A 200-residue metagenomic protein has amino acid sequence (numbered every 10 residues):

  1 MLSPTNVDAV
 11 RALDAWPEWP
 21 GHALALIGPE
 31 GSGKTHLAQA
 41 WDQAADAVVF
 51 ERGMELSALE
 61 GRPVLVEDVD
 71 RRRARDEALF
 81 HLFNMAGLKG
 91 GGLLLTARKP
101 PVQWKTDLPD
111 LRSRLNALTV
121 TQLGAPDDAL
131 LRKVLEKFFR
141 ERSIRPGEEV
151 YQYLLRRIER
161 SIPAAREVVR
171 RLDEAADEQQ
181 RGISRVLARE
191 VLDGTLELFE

Functional and structural regions predicted by a protein language model:
M1-V7: Dynamic helix-loop-helix/coil hinge segments at AAA+ ATPase domain boundaries and subdomain interfaces
D14-G21, A58: Phosphate-binding P-loop
G21-L37: Walker A/P-loop nucleotide-binding motif
D42-G53, E60: Post-Walker A helix-loop "phosphate-sensing" segment adjacent to the P-loop in P-loop NTPases
A58-A97: Conserved nucleotide-sensing/catalytic segment adjacent to the nucleotide-binding pocket in NTP-handling enzymes
P101-N116: Short regulatory helix/loop adjacent to the ATP-binding pocket of P-loop NTPases
L118-L130: Conserved AAA+ ATPase "SRH/arginine-finger" region at the nucleotide-binding site
Q152-R156, P163-D177: C-terminal helical "lid" of AAA+/P-loop NTPase domains
